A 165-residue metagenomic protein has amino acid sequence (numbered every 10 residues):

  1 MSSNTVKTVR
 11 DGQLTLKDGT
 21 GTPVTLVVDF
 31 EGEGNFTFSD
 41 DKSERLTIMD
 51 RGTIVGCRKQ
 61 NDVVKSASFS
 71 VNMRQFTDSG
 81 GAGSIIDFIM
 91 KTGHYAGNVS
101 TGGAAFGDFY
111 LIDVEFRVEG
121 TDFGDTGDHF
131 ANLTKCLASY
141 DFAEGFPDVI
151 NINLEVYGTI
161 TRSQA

Functional and structural regions predicted by a protein language model:
M1-A165: Signature of extracytoplasmic/envelope-associated structural regions
